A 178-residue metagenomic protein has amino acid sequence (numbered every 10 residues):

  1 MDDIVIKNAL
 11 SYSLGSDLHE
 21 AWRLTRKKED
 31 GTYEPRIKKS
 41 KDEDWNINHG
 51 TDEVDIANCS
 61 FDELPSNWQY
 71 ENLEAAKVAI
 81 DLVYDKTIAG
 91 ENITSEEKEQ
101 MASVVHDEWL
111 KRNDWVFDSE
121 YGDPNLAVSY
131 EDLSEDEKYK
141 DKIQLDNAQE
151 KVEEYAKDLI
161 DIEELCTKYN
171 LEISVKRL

Functional and structural regions predicted by a protein language model:
M1-L178: Alpha-helical propensity feature that highlights long, continuous alpha-helices across diverse contexts
